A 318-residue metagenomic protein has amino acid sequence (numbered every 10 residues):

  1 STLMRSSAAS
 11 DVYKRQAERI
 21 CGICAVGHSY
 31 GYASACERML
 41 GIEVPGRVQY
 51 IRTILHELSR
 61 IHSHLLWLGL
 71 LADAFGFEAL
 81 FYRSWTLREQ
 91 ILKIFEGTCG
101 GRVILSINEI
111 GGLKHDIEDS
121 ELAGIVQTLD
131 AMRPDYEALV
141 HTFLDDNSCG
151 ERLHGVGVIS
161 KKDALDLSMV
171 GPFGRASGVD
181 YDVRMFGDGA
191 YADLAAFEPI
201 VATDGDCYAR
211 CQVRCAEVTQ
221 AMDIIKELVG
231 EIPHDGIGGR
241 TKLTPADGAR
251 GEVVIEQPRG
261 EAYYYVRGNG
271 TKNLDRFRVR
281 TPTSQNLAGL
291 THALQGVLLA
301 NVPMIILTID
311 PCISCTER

Functional and structural regions predicted by a protein language model:
T2-A9, Y13: Single conserved hydrophobic/aromatic residue that forms the stacking wall/gate of nucleotide- or nucleobase-binding
D11-R15, L68-L71, Y191-A202, T271: Short acidic (Asp/Glu) and glycine-rich catalytic loops that position anionic groups and cofactors
A17, C21, G27-D145: Internal, well-ordered alpha/beta segment that forms a basic, Gly-enriched binding/recognition surface
G27, G31, T53-H56, R60 (+13 more regions): Generic recognition of stable, solvent-exposed alpha-helical segments in well-folded globular domains
L80, S84, I94-K242, D247-G248: Intrinsically disordered, low-complexity regulatory segments
P134, V156-M169, R250, I255 (+3 more regions): A conserved ligand/cofactor-binding region detector
T241-L287: C-terminal hydrophobic structural anchor segments that stabilize assembly/packing rather than catalytic chemistry
N273, R280-R318: TerminUS-proximal long segments
